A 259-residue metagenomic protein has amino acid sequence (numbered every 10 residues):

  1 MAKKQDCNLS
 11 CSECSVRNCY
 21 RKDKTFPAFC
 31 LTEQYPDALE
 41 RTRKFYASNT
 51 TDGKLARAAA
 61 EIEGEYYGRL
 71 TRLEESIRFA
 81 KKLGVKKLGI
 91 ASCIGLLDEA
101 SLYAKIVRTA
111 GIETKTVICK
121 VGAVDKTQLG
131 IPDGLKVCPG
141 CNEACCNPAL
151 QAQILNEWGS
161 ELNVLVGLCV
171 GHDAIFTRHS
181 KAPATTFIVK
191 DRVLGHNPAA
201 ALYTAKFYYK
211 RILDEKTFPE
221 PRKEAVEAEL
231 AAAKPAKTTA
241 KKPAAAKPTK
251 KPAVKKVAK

Functional and structural regions predicted by a protein language model:
A2-K87, I94-E99: Electropositive, gly/pro-rich neighborhoods at or near active sites that engage anionic ligands
Y66-L70, S92-A100, A123, V166-A174: Gly/Ser/Thr-rich loops at beta-strand to alpha-helix junctions that form or flank small-molecule/cofactor-binding
G84-S92, T116-K120, L162-V166: Short glycine-rich or small-residue beta-strand-to-loop segments that form or flank ligand, phosphate, metal/Fe-S
D98-P148: Long, charge-dense
E99-I106, D173-A182: Short Gly/Thr/Asp-enriched flexible loops that form oxyanion-binding sites at enzyme active sites
E143-E157, L168-V170: Active-site glycine-rich loop that binds ribose-phosphate moieties when present
K181-D214: Short, flexible loop segments at boundaries between secondary-structure elements
R222-K259: Intrinsically disordered, polybasic Lys/Arg-rich low-complexity tracts
